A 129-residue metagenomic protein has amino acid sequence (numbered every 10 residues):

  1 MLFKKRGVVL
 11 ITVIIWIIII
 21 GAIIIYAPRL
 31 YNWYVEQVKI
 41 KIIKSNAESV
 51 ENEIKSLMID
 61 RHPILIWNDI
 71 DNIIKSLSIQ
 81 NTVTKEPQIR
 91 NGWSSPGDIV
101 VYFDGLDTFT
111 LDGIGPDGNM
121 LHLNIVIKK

Functional and structural regions predicted by a protein language model:
L2-Y31: N-terminal single-pass transmembrane signal-anchor helix
K4, A27, N32-V35, S94 (+2 more regions): Compositionally biased, intrinsically disordered low-complexity regions enriched in proline and serine
L30-Y34, N46-H62: N-terminal alpha-helical signal peptides/signal-anchor transmembrane segments
K39-K44: Alpha-helical transmembrane signal-anchor/signal-peptide segments
I59-K129: Extracellular/periplasmic head regions of type IV pilus-like filament subunits
